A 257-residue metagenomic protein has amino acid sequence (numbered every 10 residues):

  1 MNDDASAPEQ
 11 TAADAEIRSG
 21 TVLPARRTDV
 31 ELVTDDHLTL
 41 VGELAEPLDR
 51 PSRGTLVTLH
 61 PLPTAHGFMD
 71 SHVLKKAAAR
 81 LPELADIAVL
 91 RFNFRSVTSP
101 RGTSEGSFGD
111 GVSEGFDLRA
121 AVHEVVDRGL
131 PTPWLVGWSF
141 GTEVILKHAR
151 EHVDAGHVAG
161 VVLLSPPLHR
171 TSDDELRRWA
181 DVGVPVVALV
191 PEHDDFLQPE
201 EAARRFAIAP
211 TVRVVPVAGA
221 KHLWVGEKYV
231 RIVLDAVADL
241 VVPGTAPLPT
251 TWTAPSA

Functional and structural regions predicted by a protein language model:
N2-G54: N-terminal cap/lid segment of alpha/beta-hydrolase-fold proteins
E31-V33, L38-L130: Serine-hydrolase catalytic machinery in alpha/beta-hydrolase-like enzymes
G137-I145: Gly/Ala-rich beta-loop-alpha elbow adjacent to hydrolase catalytic centers
H169-R170, E192-L197, H222-L223: Acidic catalytic loop of the alpha/beta-hydrolase fold
V182-G183, A188-V190, D194: Short beta-strand/loop motif that positions the catalytic acidic residue of the alpha/beta-hydrolase fold
E192-V212: Conserved loop-alpha-helix segment in the C-terminal half of the alpha/beta-hydrolase fold that carries the catalytic
A207-L223: Catalytic histidine neighborhood in serine/cysteine hydrolases with alpha/beta-hydrolase-type architecture
A220-I232: Catalytic histidine-centered segment of alpha/beta-hydrolase-like enzymes
